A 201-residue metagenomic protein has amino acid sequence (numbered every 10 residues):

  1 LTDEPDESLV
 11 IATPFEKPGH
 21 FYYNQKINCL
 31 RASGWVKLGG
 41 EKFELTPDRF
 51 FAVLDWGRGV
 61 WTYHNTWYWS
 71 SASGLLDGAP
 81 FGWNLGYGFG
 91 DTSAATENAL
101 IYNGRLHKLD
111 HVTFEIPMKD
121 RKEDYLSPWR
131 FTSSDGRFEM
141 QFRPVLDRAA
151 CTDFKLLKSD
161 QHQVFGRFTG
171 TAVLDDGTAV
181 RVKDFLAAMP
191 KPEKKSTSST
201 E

Functional and structural regions predicted by a protein language model:
L1-E201: Structured soluble/peripheral alpha/beta segments that form catalytic or ligand/cofactor-binding pockets
